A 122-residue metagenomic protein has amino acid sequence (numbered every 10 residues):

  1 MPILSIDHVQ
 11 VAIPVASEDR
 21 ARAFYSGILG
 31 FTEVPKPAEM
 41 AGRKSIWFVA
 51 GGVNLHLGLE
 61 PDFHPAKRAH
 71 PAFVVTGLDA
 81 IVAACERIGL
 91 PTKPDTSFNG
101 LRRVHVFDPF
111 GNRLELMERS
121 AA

Functional and structural regions predicted by a protein language model:
M1-L4, I88-A122: Vicinal oxygen chelate
M1-R22, A69-P71, A122: N-terminal beta-strand motif that seeds the catalytic metal site of vicinal oxygen chelate
L4-S5, F63-R68, F98: Short glycine-enriched loop/turn motifs at secondary-structure junctions
A12-V53: Core segments of cupin and vicinal oxygen chelate
E33-P35, L55-L57, P91-P94: A short linear hydrophobic-aromatic micro-motif
M40-K44, P65, F98-R102: Short acidic/glycine-enriched loop/turn segments that link adjacent beta-strands
V53-L55, N112: Short acidic/polar mixed-charge low-complexity motifs
A66-C85: Mid-chain, well-packed structural core segment of small domains
